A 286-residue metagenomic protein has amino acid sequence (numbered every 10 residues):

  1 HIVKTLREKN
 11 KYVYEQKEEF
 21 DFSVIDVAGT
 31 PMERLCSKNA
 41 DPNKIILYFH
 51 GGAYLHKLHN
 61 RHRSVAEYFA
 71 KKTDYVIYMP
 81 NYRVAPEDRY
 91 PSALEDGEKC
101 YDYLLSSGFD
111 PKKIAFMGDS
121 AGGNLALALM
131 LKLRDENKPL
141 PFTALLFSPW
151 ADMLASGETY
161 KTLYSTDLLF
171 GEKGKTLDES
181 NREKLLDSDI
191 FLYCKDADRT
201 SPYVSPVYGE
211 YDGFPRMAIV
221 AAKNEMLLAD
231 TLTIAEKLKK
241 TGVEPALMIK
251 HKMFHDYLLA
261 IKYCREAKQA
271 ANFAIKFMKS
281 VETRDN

Functional and structural regions predicted by a protein language model:
H1-V24: An N-terminal hydrophobic leader/cap segment in hydrolases
D21-N286: Alpha/beta-hydrolase superfamily serine-hydrolase fold, recognizing
